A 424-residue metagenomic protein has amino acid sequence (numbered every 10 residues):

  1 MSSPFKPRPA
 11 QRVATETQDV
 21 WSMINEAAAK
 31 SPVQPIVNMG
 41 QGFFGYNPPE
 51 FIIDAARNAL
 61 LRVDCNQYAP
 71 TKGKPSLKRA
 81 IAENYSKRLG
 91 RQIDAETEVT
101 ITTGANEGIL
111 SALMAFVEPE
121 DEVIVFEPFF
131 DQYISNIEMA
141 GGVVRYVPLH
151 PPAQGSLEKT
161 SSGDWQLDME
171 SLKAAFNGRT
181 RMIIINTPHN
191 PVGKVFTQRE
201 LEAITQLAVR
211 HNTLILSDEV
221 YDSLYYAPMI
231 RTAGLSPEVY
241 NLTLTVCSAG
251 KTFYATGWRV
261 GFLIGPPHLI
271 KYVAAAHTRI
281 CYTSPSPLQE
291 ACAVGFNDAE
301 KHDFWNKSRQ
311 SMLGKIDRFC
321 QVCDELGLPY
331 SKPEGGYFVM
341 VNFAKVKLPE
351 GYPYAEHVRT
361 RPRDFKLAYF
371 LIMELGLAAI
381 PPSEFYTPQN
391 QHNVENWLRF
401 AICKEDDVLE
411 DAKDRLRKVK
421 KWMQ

Functional and structural regions predicted by a protein language model:
S2-T17, A28-L60, S86, R91-Q424: PLP-dependent class I/II
M39, R62-Q67, A80-E83: Glycine-rich loop-to-alpha-helix module at the N-terminal edge of alpha/beta enzyme cores
Q67-A69, N306: Short, surface-exposed loop/turn segments at secondary-structure junctions
K72-G73: Short beta-strand to alpha-helix junction loop
